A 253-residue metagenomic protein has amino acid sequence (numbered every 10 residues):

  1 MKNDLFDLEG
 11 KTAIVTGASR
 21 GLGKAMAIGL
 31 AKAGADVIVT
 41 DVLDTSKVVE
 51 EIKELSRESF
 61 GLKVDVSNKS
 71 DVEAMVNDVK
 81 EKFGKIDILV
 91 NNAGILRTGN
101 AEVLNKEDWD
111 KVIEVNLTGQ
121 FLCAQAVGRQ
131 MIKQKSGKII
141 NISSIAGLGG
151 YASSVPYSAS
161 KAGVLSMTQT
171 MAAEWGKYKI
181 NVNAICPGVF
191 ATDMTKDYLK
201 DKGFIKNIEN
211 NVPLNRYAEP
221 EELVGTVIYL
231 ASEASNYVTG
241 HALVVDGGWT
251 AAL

Functional and structural regions predicted by a protein language model:
K2-L5, G149-A152, I228, T239-L253: Short C-terminal tail/terminal secondary-structure segment of NAD(P)H-dependent dehydrogenase/reductase domains
E9-V37: Canonical Rossmann dinucleotide-binding motif of NAD(H)/NADP(H)-dependent dehydrogenases/reductases, specifically
A33-V48: Conserved glycine-rich Rossmann-like NAD(P)H-binding loop of the short-chain dehydrogenase/reductase
N100-A101, N105-I113, I139, F204 (+1 more regions): Substrate-binding pocket helix/loop in short-chain dehydrogenase/reductase
A124, S160, T168: Active-site helix of classical SDR
R129, A173-K177, N236: Alpha-helical segment proximal to the catalytic Tyr-Lys
S144: Residue(s) in the substrate-gating loop at a strand-loop-helix junction that position the organic substrate next
